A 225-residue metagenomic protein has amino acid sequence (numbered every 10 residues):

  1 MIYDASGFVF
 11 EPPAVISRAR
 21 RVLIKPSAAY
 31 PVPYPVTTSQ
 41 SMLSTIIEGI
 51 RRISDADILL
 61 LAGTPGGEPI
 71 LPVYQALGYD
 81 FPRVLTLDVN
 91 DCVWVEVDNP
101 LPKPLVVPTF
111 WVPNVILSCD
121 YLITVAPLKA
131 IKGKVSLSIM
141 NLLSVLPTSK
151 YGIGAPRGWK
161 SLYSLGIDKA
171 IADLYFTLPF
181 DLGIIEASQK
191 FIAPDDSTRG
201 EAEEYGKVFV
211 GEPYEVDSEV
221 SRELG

Functional and structural regions predicted by a protein language model:
M1-G225: N-terminal and secondary-structure boundary signal
